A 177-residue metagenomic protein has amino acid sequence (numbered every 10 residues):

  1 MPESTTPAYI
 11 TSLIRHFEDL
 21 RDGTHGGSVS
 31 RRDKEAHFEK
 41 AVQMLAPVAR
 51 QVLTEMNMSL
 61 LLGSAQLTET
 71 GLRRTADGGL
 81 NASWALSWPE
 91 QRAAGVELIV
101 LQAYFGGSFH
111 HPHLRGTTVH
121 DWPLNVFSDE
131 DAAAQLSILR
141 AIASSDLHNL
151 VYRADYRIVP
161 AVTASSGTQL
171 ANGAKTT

Functional and structural regions predicted by a protein language model:
M1-D33: N-terminal, Lys/Arg- and Ser/Thr-rich interaction peptides
E3, P7, S12-R15, N81-I138: Intrinsically disordered, low-complexity regulatory segments enriched in Ser/Thr/Pro and charged residues
T11-I14, E18, E39-V42, L136-R140 (+2 more regions): Generic detector of well-ordered alpha-helical segments enriched in charged/polar residues, highlighting helical
F17-L20, T24, V52, L60 (+3 more regions): Short, flexible helical or helix-coil boundary motifs
H25-S83, N172-T176: Negatively charged, low-complexity tracts enriched in Asp/Glu with abundant Ser/Thr
T70, D77-G78, A94, F105-G106 (+3 more regions): Feature targets compositionally biased, intrinsically disordered low-complexity regions with long contiguous runs
F109-T177: Ampiphathic alpha-helical segments that act as solvent-exposed interaction surfaces
